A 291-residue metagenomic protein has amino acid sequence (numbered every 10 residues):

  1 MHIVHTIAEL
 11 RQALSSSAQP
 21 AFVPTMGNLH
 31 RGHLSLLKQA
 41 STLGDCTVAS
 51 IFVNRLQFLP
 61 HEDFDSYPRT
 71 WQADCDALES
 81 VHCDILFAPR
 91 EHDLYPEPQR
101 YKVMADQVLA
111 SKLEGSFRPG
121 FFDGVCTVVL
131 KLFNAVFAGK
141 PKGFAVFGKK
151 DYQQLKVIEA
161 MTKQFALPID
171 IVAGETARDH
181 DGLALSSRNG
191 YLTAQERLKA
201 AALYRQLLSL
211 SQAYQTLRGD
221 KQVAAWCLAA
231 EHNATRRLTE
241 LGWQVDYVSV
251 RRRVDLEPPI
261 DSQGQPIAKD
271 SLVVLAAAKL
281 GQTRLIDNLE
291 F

Functional and structural regions predicted by a protein language model:
H2-W243, R251, Q282, L289: Nucleotidyltransferase catalytic core that binds NTPs
H232-F291: Phosphate/ribose-recognition catalytic cores of enzymes acting on nucleotide-derived substrates
